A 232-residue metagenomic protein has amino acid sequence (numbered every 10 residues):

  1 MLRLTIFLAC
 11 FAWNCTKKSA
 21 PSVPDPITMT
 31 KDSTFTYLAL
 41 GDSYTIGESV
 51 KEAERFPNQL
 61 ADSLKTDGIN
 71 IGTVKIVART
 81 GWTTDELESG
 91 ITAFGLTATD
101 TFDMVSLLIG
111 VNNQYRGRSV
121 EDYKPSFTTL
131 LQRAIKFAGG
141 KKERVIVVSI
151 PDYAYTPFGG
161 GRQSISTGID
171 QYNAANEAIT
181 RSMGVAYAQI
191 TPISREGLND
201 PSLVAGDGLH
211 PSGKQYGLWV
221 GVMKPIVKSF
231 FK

Functional and structural regions predicted by a protein language model:
M1-T28: Bacterial Sec-dependent N-terminal signal peptides
K18-T80, A93-T99: Serine-esterase "nucleophile elbow" of acetyl-processing enzymes
T36-L40, T45, T73-A78, D103-I109 (+4 more regions): Structural recognition of the beta-strand scaffold that forms the well-ordered cores of secreted hydrolase catalytic
I46-E48, D85, N113-G117, A154-G159: A short acidic, helix-capping loop that chelates divalent metal ions and anchors anionic groups
E86-P125: Oxyanion-hole/transition-state-stabilizing segment in secreted/luminal serine hydrolases and related acyltransferases
E121-L130, G168-Y172: Charged helix-capping and loop-helix junction motifs
I135-R144: A short helix->loop->beta-strand "cap" motif at the edges of active sites that frequently abuts
P151-K232: Catalytic His-Asp segment of secreted/periplasmic serine-dependent ester chemistry enzymes
